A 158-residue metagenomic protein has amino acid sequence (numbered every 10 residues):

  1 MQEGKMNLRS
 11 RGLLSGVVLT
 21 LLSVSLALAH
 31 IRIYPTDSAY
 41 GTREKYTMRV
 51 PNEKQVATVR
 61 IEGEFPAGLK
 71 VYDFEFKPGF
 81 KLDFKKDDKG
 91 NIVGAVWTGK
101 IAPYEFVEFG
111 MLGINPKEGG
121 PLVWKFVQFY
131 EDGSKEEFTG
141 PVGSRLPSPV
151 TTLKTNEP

Functional and structural regions predicted by a protein language model:
S15-V24: Bacterial N-terminal signal peptides
S25-A29: Sec/Tat signal peptide C-region and signal peptidase I cleavage site
P35, V96-I101: Beta-strand-rich interaction surfaces with strong enrichment in secreted/lumenal proteins
T36-F74: Low-complexity, serine/threonine/proline/glycine-rich extracellular segments that form mucin-like
Y40, F129-P158: Extracytoplasmic/periplasmic copper-protein system
G41-Y46, E108, P121-W124: Short, solvent-exposed loop/turn segments enriched in Ser/Thr/Gly
P66-V93, T152-T155: A surface/secretory-pathway sequence property marking extracellular, secreted, or lumenal proteins enriched
K100-G120: Low-complexity, intrinsically disordered segments enriched in Ser/Thr together with acidic residues
